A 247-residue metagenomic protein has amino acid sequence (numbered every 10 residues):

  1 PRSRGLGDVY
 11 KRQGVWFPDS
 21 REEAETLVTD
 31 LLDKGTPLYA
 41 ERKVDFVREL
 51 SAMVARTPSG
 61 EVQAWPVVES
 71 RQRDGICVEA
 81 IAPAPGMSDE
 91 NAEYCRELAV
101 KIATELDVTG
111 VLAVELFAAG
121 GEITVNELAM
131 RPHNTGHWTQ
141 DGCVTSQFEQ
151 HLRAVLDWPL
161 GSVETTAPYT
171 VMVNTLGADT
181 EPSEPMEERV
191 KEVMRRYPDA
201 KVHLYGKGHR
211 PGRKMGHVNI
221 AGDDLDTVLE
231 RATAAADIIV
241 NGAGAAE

Functional and structural regions predicted by a protein language model:
P1-Y10: Single conserved hydrophobic/aromatic residue that forms the stacking wall/gate of nucleotide- or nucleobase-binding
G14-S51, V67-S70, I76-L106: Conserved ATP-binding module of the ATP-grasp superfamily
W16-S20, M53-T57, A82-P83, A119 (+2 more regions): Short beta-strand-to-turn element immediately C-terminal to the catalytic PLP-Schiff-base lysine in fold type I
M53-R56, W65, R73, D157: ATP-dependent carboxylate/acyl-activation modules
Q63-P66, L112, I123-E127: Protein kinase-like catalytic core scaffold
G75-P85, E127-Q140: Short, flexible active-site loops
E93-V114, A119, A129-S183: Active-site "cap" helix and flanking loop/linker of ATP-utilizing ligase/carboxylase catalytic domains
R153-E247: Peripheral (often C-terminal) accessory segments that flank ATP-dependent C-N-forming ligase machineries
